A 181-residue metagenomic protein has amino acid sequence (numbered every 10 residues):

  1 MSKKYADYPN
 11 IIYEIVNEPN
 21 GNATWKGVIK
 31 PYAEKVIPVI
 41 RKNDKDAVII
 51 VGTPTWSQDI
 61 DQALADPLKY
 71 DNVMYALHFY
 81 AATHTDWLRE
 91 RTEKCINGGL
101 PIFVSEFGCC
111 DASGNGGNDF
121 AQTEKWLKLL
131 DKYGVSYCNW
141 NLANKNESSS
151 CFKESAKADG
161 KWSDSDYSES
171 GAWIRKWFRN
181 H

Functional and structural regions predicted by a protein language model:
S2-I12, V16-K145, S149-N180: Extracellular glycoside hydrolase catalytic/binding regions
